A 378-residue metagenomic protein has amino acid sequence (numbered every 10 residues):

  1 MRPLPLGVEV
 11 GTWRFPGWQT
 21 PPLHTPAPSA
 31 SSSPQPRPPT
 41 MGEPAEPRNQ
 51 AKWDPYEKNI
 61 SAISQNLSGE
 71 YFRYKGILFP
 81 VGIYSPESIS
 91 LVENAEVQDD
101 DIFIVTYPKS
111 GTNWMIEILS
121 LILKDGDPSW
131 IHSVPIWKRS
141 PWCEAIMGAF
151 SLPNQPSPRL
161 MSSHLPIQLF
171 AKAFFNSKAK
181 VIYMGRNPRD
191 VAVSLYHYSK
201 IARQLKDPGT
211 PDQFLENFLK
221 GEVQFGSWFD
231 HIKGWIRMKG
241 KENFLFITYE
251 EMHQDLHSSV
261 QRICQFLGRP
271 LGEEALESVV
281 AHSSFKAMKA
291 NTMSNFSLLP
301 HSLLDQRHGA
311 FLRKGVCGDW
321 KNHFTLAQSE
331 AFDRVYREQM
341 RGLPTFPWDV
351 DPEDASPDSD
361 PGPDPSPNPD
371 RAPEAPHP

Functional and structural regions predicted by a protein language model:
R2-L4, G11-F15, Q19, L23-I247 (+1 more regions): PAPS-dependent sulfotransferase catalytic domain
N113-D125, I247-L271, V279, A287 (+1 more regions): PAPS/PAP-binding and catalytic site of the sulfotransferase fold
H132-V134, E274-A281: A generic structural motif
R189, W228, G234, G240 (+2 more regions): Conserved C-terminal subdomain of P-loop nucleotide-binding cores
F266, H282, E338-G342: Hydrophobic alpha-helical segments
E277-M288, T325, S329: C-terminal anion-handling pockets and recognition modules
